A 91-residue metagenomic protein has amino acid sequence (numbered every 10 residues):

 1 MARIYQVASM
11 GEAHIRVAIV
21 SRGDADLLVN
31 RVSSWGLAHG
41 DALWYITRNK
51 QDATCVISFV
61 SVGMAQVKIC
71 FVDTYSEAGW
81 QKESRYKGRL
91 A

Functional and structural regions predicted by a protein language model:
M1-A91: Repetitive, compositionally biased segments used for assembly/scaffolding
